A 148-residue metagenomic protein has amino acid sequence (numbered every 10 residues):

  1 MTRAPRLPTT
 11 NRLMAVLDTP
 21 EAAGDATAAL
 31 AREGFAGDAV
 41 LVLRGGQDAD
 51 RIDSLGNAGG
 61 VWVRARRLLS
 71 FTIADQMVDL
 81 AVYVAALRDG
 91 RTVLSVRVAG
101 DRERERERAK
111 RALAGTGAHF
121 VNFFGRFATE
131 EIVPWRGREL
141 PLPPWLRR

Functional and structural regions predicted by a protein language model:
M1-R148: Positively charged, small/polar-rich N-terminal and surface patches that mediate targeting and assembly and bind
